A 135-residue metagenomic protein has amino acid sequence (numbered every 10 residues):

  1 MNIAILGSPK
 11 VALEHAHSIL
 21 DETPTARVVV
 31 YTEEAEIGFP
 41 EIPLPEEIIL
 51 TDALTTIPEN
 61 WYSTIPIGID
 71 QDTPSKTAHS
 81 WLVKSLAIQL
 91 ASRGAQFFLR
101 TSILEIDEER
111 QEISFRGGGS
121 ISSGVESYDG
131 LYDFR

Functional and structural regions predicted by a protein language model:
M1-V11: Beta1/beta-strand and adjacent pyrophosphate-binding region of the FAD-binding site in flavoprotein oxidoreductases
A4, Y62-Q71, Q89, E105 (+1 more regions): FAD-dependent flavoprotein oxygenase/oxidase catalytic domain
S8, T32-E34, R135: Fold-independent oxyanion-binding glycine-rich loops and adjacent beta-strand/coil segments at enzyme active sites
E14-D70, S80-W81: N-terminal FAD cofactor-binding segment of flavoenzymes
H17-L20, A87, A91: Class I S-adenosyl-L-methionine
V28, R93-R135: Predominantly flavin-linked oxidoreductase catalytic cores and closely associated redox partners
I69-Q89: Short beta-strand to alpha-helix junction loop
